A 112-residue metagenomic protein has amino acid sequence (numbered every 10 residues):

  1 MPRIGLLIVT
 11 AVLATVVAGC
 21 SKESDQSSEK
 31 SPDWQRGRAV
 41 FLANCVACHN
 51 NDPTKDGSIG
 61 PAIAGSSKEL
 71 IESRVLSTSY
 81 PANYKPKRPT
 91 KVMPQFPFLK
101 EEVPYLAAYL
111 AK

Functional and structural regions predicted by a protein language model:
M1-A18: Sec-dependent bacterial lipoprotein signal peptides
T10, L42, K68: ATP/adenylate-binding site constellation spanning eukaryotic-like Ser/Thr protein kinases, ABC-transporter
V16, F41, P94: Conserved Rossmann-like nucleotide-binding pocket used by diverse enzymes that bind dinucleotide cofactors
C20-V40, D56-I59: Electrostatic cytochrome c docking/interface patches
E23, H49-K55, L76, A111-K112: Detector for the c-type heme attachment site
K30-N51, E72-S73: Sequence/structural segment immediately N-terminal to covalent heme-attachment motifs in c-type and related
A62-K112: Extracytoplasmic electron-transfer domains, predominantly the class I c-type cytochrome c fold
